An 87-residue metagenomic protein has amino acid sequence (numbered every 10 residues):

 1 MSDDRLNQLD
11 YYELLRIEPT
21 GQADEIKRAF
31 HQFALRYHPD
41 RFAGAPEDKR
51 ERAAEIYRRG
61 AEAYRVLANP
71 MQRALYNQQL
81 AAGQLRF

Functional and structural regions predicted by a protein language model:
M1-E47, R59: N-terminal J-domain/J-like co-chaperone modules of DnaJ/Hsp40 proteins
Y12-R16, R52, R59-V66, M71-F87: Post-J-domain flank of DnaJ/Hsp40 co-chaperones
E47-E55: A short beta-strand-loop micro-motif that forms or neighbors metal/cofactor- and ligand-binding patches at active-site
